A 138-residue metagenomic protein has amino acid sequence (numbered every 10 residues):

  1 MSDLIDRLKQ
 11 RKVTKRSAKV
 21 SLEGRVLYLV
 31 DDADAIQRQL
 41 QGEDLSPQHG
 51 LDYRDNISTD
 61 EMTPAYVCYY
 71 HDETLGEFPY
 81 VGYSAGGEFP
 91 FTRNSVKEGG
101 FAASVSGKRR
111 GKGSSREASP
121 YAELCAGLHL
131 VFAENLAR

Functional and structural regions predicted by a protein language model:
M1-R138: Fe-S-dependent hydro-lyases/dehydratases of central metabolism
